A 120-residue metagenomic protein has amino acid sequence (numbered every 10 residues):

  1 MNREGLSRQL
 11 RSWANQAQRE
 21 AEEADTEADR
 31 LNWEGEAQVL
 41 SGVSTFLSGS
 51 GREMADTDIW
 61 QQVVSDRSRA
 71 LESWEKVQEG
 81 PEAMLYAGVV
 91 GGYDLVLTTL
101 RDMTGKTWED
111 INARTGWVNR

Functional and structural regions predicted by a protein language model:
N2-Q18, W33-E36, A55-L71: Short amphipathic alpha-helical heptad-repeat segments
G5-R8, G49, V64, T98 (+1 more regions): Intrinsically disordered, low-complexity regions enriched in serine, threonine, proline and polar/charged residues
R19-W33, G51-M54, E75-A87, G105-E109: Charged, low-complexity interaction regions
G42-P81: Long, low-complexity or tandemly repetitive, helically biased scaffold regions used for multimeric assembly/adhesion
L71-R120: Amphipathic alpha-helical binding modules
